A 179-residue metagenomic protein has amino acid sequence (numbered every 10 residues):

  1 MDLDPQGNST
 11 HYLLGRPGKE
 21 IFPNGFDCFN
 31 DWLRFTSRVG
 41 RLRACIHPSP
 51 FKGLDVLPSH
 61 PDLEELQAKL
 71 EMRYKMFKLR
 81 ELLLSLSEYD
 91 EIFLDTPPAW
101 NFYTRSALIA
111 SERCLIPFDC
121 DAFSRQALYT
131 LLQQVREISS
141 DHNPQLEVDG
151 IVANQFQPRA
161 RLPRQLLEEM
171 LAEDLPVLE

Functional and structural regions predicted by a protein language model:
M1-E179: P-loop NTP-binding core
